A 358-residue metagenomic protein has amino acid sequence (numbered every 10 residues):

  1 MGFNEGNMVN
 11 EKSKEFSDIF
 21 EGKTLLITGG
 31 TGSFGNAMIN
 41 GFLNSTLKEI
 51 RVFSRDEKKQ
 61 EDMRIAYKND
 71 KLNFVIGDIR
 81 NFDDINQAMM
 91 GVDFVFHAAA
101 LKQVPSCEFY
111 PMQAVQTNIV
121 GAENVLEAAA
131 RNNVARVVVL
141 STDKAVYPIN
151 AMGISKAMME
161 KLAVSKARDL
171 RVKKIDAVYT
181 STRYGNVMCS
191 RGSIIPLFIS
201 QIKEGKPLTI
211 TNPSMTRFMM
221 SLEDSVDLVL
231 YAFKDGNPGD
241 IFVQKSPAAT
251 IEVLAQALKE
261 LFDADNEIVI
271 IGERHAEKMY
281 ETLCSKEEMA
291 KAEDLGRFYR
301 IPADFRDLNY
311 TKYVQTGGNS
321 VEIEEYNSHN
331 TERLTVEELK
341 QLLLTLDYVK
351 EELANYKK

Functional and structural regions predicted by a protein language model:
N4-M8, E15-I19, R131, K161 (+1 more regions): Strand-loop microenvironment adjacent to phosphate/nucleotide-handling motifs in alpha/beta enzyme folds
K23-S45: N-terminal Rossmann NAD(P)H-binding glycine-rich loop of SDR-like oxidoreductase domains
T28, F53, V95-A99, V137-T142 (+1 more regions): SDR active-site strand-loop-helix element
L47-K59: Conserved glycine-rich Rossmann-like NAD(P)H-binding loop of the short-chain dehydrogenase/reductase
S54, V75-I76, Q116, N212: Conserved residues in the N-terminal Rossmann fold of short-chain dehydrogenase/reductase
A66-D70, I76-Q116: NAD(P)H-binding glycine-rich loop region in Rossmannoid oxidoreductase-like domains and their noncatalytic homologs
F74, A114, V137, Y179-T182: Hydrophobic/aromatic anchor residues within beta-strands of the central parallel beta-sheet of Rossmann-like
H97, L101-A157, S165: Conserved Rossmann-fold NAD(P)-dependent oxidoreductase catalytic core, especially the SDR/UDP-sugar
